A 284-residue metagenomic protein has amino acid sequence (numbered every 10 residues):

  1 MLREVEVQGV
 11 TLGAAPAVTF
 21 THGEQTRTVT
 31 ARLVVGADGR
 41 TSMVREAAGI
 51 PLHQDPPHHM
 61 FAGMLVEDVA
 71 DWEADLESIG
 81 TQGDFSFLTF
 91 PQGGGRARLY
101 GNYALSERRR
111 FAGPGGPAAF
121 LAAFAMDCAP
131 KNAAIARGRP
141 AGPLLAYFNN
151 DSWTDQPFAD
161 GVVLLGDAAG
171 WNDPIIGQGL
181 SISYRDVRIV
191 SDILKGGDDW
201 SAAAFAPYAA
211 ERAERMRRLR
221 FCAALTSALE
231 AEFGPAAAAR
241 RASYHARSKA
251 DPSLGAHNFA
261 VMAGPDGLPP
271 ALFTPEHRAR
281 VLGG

Functional and structural regions predicted by a protein language model:
M1-R3, G36, L164-L165: A structural signal for the hydrophobic beta-strands that form the central parallel beta-sheet of Rossmann-like
V5, G9, A15-T28, V34-L145: Conserved FAD-binding catalytic core of PHBH/FMO-like flavoproteins
T28, R32-V34, V163, A169: Hydrophobic "anchor" residues on beta-strands that sit immediately upstream of conserved functional sites
A48, I176, R220: Short, flexible helix/strand-to-coil boundary loops that buttress conserved ligand/catalytic motifs in alpha/beta
Y103-L105, A169, A223: Short, histidine-centered active-site or binding-site loop motifs used for metal coordination, general acid-base
A112-L194, D198-A202: FAD/FMN-dependent oxidoreductases across multiple families
D192-G284: C-terminal helical "tail/cap" subdomain of flavin- and related membrane-associated enzymes
